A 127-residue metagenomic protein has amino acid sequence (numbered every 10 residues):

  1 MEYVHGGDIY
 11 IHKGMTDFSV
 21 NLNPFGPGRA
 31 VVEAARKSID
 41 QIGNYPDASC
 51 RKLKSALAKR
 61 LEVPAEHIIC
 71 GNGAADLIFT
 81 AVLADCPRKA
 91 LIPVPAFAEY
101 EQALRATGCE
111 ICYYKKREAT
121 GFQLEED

Functional and structural regions predicted by a protein language model:
M1-N44, L124: N-terminal "arm"/small-domain region of PLP-dependent enzymes with the aminotransferase-like
G14, H67, E110-C112: Conserved beta-strand segments of alpha/beta enzyme cores
F18, Y45, G71, Y114-K115: Hydrophobic residues at beta-strand termini and immediately following loops that shape nucleotide-binding pockets
N21-P24, A74-A75, F97: Short glycine-rich anion-binding loops that position phosphate/pyrophosphate groups of nucleotides and phosphorylated
R29-E33, R51-K54, A98-E101: Short, surface-exposed alpha-helical segments at coil->helix boundaries
E33, K37, K59, F79 (+2 more regions): Short, well-ordered alpha-helices that flank and scaffold nucleotide-derived cofactor binding pockets
C50-K89: Phosphate-binding glycine-rich loop
L83-D127: PLP-dependent aminotransferase-like
